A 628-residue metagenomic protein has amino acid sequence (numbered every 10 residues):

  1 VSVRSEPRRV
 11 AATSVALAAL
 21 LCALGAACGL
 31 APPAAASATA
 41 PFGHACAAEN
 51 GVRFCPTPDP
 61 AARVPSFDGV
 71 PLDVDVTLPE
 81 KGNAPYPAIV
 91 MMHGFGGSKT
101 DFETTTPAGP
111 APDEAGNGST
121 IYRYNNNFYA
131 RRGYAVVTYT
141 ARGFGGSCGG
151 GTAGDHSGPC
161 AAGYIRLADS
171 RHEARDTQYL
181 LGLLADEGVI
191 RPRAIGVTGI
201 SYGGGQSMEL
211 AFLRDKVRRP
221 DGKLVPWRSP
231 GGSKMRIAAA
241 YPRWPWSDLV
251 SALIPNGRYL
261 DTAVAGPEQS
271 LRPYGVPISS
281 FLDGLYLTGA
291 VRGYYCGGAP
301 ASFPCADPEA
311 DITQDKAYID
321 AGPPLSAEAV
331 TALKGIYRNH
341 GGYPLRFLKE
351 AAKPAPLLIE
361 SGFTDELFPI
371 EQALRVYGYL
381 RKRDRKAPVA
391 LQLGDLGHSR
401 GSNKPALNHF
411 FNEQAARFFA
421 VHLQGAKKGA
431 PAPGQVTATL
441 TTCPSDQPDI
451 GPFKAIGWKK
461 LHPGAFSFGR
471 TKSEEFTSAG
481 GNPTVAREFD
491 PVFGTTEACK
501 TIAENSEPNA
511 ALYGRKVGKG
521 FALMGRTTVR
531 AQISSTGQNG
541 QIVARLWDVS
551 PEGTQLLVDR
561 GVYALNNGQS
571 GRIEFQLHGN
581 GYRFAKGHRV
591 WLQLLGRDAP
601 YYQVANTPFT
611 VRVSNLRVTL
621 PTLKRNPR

Functional and structural regions predicted by a protein language model:
F42-A84: N-terminal cap/lid segment of alpha/beta-hydrolase-fold proteins
H44-A47, V74, D101, A108-N125 (+6 more regions): Accessory cap/linker subdomain of secreted extracellular hydrolases
K81-Y86, G151-H172, Y179-S201, G231: Gly/Ser-rich "nucleophile elbow"/oxyanion-hole loop immediately N-terminal to the catalytic nucleophile in hydrolases
G82-Y86, M91-R132, V137-G146, E366-P369 (+1 more regions): Short substrate-entry loop that stabilizes the transition state in hydrolases
G199-E209, L367: Glycine-rich nucleophile elbow surrounding the catalytic serine of serine-hydrolase chemistry
I359-S361: Short beta-strand/loop motif that positions the catalytic acidic residue of the alpha/beta-hydrolase fold
P369-Y379: Short alpha-helix in the alpha/beta-hydrolase fold that links the catalytic acid
A406-R628: C-terminal, loop-rich substrate-recognition/catalytic regions characterized by aromatic stacking residues
